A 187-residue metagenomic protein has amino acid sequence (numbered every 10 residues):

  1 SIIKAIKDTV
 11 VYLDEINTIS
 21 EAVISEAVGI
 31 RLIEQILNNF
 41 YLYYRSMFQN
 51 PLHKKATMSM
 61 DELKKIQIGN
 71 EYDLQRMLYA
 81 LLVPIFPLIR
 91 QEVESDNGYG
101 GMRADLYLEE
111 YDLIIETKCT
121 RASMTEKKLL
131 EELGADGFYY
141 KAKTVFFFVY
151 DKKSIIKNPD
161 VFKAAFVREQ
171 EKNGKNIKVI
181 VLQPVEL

Functional and structural regions predicted by a protein language model:
S1-L32: Internal, Lys/Arg-enriched amphipathic helical interaction segments that engage polyanionic partners
I2-D8, K152-L187: Domain-level recognition of nuclease-like catalytic cores that cleave nucleotide substrates
G29-E34, N38, Q67-E71, Q75: Nuclease catalytic cores
Y43-Q91: Acidic-basic catalytic patches of nuclease active cores, encompassing PD-(D/E)XK and other metal-cofactor nuclease
M58-D61, Q67, I89-E109, I180-P184: Long, charged, glycine-rich C-terminal linkers/tails
L106-L108, D112-A122: Conserved catalytic cores of phosphodiester-cleaving nucleases, focusing on short active-site segments
Y111-L113, K143-Y150, I177-V179: Hydrophobic beta-strand segments of well-ordered beta-sheets in folded domains
C119-E169: Catalytic cores of nucleic-acid endonucleases
